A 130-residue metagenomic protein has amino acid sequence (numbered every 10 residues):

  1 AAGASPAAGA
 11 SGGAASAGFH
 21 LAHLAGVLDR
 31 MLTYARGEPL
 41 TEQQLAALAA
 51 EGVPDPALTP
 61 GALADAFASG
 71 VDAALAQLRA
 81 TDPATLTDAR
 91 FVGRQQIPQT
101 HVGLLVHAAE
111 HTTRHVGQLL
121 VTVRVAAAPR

Functional and structural regions predicted by a protein language model:
A1-A2, D82: Short, solvent-exposed coil/turn linker segments
G3-E51, F91-R130: Short, contiguous alpha-helical
G52-F91, G103-A108: Acidic/histidine-rich alpha-helical segments that form the ligand environment of transition-metal centers
